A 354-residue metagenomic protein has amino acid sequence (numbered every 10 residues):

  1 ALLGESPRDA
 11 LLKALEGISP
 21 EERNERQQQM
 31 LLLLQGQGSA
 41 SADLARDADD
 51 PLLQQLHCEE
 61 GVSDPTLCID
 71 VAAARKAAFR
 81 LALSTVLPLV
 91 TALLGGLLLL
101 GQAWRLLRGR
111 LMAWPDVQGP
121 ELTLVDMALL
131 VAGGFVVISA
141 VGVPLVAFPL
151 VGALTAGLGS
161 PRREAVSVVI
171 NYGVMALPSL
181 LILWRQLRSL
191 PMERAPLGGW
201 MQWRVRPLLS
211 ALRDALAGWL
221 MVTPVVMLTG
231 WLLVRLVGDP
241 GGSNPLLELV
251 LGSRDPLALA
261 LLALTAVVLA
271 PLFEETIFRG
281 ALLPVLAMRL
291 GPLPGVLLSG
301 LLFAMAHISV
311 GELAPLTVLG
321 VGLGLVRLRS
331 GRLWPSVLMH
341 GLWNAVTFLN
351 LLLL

Functional and structural regions predicted by a protein language model:
A1-R194, L351-L354: N-terminal, membrane-interfacial amphipathic/helix-forming hydrophobic leader that caps and precedes the first
A128, V169, L212-L216, A260-L264 (+3 more regions): Hydrophobic alpha-helical transmembrane segments
V141, L145-L150, P178-Q186, M221 (+7 more regions): Alpha-helical membrane-inserting segments
L145-G173, L187-L269: Juxtamembrane helix-loop-helix connectors linking adjacent transmembrane helices in multi-pass membrane enzymes
M175, S179, L262-T265, P315-L323: Hydrophobic core segments of transmembrane alpha-helices in multi-pass, intramembrane catalytic enzymes
S210, L220, P224, T276-G295 (+1 more regions): Membrane-interface helix/loop boundary segments of multi-pass membrane proteins
L269, L282-L290, M305-V310: Short, amphipathic, aromatic/basic-enriched membrane-interface segments that mark the entry/exit of transmembrane
L293-L354: Functionally important transmembrane alpha-helices
